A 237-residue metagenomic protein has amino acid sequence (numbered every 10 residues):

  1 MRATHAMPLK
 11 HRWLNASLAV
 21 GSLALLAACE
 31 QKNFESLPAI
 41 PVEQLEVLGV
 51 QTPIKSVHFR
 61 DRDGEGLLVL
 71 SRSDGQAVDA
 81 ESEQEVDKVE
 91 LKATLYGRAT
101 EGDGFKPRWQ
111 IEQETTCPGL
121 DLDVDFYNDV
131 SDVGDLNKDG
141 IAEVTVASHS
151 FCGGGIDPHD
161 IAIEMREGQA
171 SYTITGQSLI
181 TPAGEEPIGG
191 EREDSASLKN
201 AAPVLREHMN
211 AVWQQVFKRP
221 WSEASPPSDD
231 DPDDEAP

Functional and structural regions predicted by a protein language model:
R2-L18: Bacterial N-terminal signal peptides that target proteins for export
A28-R62, H159-I161, R166-P237: Acidic, small-residue rich beta-repeat scaffolds with periodic aromatic anchors
L48-I54, C117-V130: Repeat-based blade/solenoid architectures
K55-D63, V130-K138: Structural signature of eukaryotic scaffold interfaces centered on beta-propeller domains
R62-S71, N137-S148: Acidic/hydrophobic-patterned starts of short beta strands in beta-sheet-rich repeat architectures
A77-K88, L120-V124, F151-D157: Short consensus segments that form the blades of beta-propeller domains, in both extracellular/periplasmic
P107-D123, T181-D194: Surface-exposed loop and turn segments in beta-propeller and other repeat-based domains that flank or scaffold
D132-A142, R166-S171: A short, structured loop/turn motif at beta-sheet edges
